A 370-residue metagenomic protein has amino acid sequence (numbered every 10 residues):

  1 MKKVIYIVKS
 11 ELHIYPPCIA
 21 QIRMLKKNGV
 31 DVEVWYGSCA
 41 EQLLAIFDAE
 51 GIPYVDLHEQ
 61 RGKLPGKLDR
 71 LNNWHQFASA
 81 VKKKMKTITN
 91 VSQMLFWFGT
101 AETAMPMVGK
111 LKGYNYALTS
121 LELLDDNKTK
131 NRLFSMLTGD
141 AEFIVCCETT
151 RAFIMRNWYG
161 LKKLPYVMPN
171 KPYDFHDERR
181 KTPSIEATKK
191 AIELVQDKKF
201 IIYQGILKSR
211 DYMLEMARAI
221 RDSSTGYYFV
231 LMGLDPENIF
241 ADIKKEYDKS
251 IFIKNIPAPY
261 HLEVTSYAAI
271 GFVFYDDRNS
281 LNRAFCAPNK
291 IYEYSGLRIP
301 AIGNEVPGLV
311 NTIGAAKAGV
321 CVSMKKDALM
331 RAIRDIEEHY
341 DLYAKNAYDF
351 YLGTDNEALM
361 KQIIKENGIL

Functional and structural regions predicted by a protein language model:
I7, V145, P172, T188-D211 (+1 more regions): Conserved donor-binding/catalytic core segment of Leloir-type glycosyltransferases
V8, H13, V30-N72, T150-R151 (+2 more regions): N-terminal strand-loop element at the rim of the active site of nucleotide-sugar-dependent glycosyltransferases
I14-N28, Q42-L43, K290: Short amphipathic alpha-helix
W97-T103: Short His-centered aromatic/hydrophobic patch
P106-M107, K128, L137-R179, N311 (+1 more regions): A short, active-site helix/loop in glycosyltransferases that binds the activated sugar's phosphate group
P169, M324-K326, M330, E337-G368: A charged, aromatic-enriched C-terminal amphipathic alpha-helix characteristic of glycosyltransferases across folds
K198, G233, I239-I270: Nucleotide-activated donor-binding/catalytic signature segment of Leloir-type glycosyltransferases, i.e., the conserved
K208-D211, P259-S266, G271-E293, G303-N311: Nucleotide-sugar-dependent
